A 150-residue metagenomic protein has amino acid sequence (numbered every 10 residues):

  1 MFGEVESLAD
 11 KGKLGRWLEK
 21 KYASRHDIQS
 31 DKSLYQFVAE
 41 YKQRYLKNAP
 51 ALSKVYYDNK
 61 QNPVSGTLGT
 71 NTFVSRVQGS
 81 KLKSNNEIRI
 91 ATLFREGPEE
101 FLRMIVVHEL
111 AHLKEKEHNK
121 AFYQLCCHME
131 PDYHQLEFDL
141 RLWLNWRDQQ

Functional and structural regions predicted by a protein language model:
M1-R103, L113-Q150: Active-site-proximal or metal-binding-adjacent scaffold patches in catalytic folds
E109: Walker B catalytic acidic pair
